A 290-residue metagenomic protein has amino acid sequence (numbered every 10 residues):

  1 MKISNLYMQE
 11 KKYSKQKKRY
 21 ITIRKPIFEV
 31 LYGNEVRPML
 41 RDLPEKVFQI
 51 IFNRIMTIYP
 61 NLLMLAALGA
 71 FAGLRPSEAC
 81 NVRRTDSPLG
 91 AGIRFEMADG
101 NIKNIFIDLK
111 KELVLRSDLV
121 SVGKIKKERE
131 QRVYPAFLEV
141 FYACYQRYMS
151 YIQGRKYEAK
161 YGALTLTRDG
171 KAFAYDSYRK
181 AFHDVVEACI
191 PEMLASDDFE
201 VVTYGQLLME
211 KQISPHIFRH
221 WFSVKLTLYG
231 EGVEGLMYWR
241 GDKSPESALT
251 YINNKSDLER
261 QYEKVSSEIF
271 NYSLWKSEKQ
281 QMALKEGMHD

Functional and structural regions predicted by a protein language model:
M1-V47: Flexible interdomain linker/hinge and immediately adjacent N-terminus of the catalytic tyrosine-recombinase domain
E45-P76: Basic, Lys/Arg- and aromatic-enriched nucleic-acid-binding interface segment
G69, C80, M237: The alpha-helix within a helix-turn-helix
V82-C144, S150, G154: Conserved tyrosine-mediated DNA breakage-rejoining catalytic core shared by Y-recombinases
S87-L89, K211, E231-I252, E278-A283: Short, polar N-cap/turn motifs at the start of nucleic acid-interacting alpha helices
K126-D184, A195: Major-groove DNA-contacting interfaces characterized by cationic-aromatic clusters
R179-Y238: Short, basic (Lys/Arg/His-rich) helix/loop patches that form interaction surfaces in the mid-to-C-terminal regions
S267-D290: C-terminal secondary-structure termini that scaffold catalytic or DNA-interacting sites
